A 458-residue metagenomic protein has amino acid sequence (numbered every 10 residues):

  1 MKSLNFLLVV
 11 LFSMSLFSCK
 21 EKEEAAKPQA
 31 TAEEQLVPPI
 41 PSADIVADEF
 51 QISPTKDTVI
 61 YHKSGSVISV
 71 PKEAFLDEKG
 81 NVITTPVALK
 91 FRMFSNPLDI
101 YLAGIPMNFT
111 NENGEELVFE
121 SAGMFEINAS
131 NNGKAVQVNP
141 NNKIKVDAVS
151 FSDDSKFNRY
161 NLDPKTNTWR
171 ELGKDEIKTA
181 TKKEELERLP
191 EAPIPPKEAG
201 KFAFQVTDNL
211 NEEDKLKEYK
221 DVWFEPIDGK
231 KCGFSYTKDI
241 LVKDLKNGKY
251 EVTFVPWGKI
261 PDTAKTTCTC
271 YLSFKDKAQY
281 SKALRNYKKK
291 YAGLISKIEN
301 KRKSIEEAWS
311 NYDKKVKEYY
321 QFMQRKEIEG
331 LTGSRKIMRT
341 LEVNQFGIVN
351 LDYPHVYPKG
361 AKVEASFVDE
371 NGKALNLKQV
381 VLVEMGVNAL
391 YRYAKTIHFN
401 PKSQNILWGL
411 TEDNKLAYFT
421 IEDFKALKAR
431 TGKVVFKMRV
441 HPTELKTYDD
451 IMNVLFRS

Functional and structural regions predicted by a protein language model:
M1-F6, K20-E21: Positively charged n-region of N-terminal signal peptides that target proteins for export
S15-S18: C-terminal motif of bacterial Sec signal peptides marking the signal peptidase cleavage site
K20-E23, I227, L341: Pro/Ser/Thr/Gly-rich intrinsically disordered low-complexity regions
E23-I68, K72-E78, I83, R92-N158 (+2 more regions): Proteolytic processing hotspots in large secreted/extracellular or virion-associated proteins and select intracellular
V46, V70-P71, E112-G114, A129-I194 (+3 more regions): Proteolytic-maturation and junctional protease-sensitive modules
K182-F322: Long intrinsically disordered, low-complexity regions that are acidic and Ser/Thr-rich
E329-Y357, A417-S458: Extracellular beta-sheet/turn segments enriched in Thr/Pro/Gly and aliphatic residues
K359-G372, Q379: A short, amphipathic beta-strand motif
